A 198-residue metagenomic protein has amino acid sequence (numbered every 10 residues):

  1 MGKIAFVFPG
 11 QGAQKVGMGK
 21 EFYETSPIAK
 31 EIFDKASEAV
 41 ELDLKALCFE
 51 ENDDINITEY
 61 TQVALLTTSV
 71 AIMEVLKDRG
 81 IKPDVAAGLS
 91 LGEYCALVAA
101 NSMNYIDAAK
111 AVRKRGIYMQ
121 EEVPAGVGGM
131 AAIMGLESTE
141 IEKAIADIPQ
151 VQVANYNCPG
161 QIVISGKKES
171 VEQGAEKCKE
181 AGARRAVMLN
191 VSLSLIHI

Functional and structural regions predicted by a protein language model:
M1-G2, K82, G126, C158: Residue-level preference for short coil/turn positions at secondary-structure junctions
G2-A87, I164: Helix-rich "cap/lid" substructures immediately adjacent to catalytic or cofactor-binding pockets
Q11-A13, V40, A100-L195: Alpha/beta catalytic cores of group-transfer enzymes, especially the acyltransferase/condensing modules of polyketide
M18, T58, L97, M130 (+1 more regions): Generic anion/oxyanion-binding catalytic loop in active/binding sites
C48-I55, C95-A96, R185-L189: A short small-residue
N52, L91, L193-S194: Positions that flank functional sites
Q62-A132: Gly/Ser-rich oxyanion-binding loop with an adjacent helix/lid that shapes the negatively charged ligand pocket
